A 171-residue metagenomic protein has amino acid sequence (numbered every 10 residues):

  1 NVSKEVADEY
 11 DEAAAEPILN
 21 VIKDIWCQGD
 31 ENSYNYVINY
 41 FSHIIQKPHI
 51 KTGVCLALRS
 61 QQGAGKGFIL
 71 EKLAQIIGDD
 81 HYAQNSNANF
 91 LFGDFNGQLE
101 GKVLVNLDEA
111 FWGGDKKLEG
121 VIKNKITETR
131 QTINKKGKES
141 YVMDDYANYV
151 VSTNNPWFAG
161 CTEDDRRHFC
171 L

Functional and structural regions predicted by a protein language model:
N1-N106, G113, L118, F169: P-loop NTPase catalytic core of nucleic-acid-dependent motor ATPases
P48, G114, Y141, A159-C161: Short glycine/serine/proline-enriched coil/turn segments at secondary-structure junctions
G53-C55, Y146-A147, D165: Extracellular structured ligand-interaction cores
G78, L118-V142: Conserved catalytic/switch belt of AAA+ P-loop NTPases
D94-E100, N134-S152: AAA+/SF3 P-loop NTPase mechanochemical coupling elements
F111-W112, N154-F158: Conserved nucleotide-binding/hydrolysis micro-motifs of P-loop NTPases
K123-R130, Y149, W157, C170: Signature of the SF2 helicase/ATPase Hel1-core->accessory helical subdomain module
G160-L171: A short helix-turn-beta junction within AAA+ P-loop NTPase domains corresponding to the substrate/partner-engaging
